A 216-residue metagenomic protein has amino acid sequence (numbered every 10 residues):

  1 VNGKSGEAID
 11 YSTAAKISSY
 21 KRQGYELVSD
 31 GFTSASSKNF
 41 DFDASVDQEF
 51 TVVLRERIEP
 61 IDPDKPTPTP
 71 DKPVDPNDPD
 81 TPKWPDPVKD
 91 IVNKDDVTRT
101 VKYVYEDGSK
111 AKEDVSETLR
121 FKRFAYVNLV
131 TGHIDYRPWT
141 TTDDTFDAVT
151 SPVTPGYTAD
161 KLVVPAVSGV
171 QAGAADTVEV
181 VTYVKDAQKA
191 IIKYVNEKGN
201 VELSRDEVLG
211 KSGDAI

Functional and structural regions predicted by a protein language model:
V1, Y20, G24, V101-Y103 (+3 more regions): Extracellular/surface recognition and adhesion modules
V1-K4, G31-S37, T67-P85, K102-D135 (+2 more regions): Short, solvent-exposed loop/edge segments of extracellular or virion-exposed proteins
N2-S12, D43-D47, K94, K122 (+3 more regions): Solvent-exposed, conformationally flexible loop/turn segments
S5, T13-K16, Q23, V46-F50 (+6 more regions): Cysteine-rich, disulfide-stabilized extracellular repeat modules
I9, I17, P60, S109 (+6 more regions): Residues in flexible loops and secondary-structure boundaries
Y11-N39, R137-G169, I216: Surface-exposed interfaces of beta-sheet-rich extracellular modules
T13, K21, L54, V101 (+3 more regions): Generic hydrophobic, helix-prone segments enriched in Leu/Val/Ile
N39-T98, K102-V104, A166-V195: Conserved "repeat-terminator" motif of extracellular CCP/Sushi domains
